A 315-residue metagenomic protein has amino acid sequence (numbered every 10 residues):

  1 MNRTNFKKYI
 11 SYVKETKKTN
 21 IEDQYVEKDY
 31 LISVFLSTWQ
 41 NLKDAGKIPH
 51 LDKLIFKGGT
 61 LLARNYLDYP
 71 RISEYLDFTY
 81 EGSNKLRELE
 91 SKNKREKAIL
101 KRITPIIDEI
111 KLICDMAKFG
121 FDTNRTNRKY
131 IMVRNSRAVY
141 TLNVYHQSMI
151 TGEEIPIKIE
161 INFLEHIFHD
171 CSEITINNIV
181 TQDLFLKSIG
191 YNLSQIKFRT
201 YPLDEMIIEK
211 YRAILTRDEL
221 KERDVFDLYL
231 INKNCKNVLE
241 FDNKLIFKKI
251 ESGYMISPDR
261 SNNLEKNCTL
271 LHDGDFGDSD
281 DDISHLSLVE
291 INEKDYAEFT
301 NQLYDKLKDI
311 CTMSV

Functional and structural regions predicted by a protein language model:
M1-L54, R64-E74, Y80-V315: Structured mid-to-C-terminal alpha-helical surface segments
F56-T60: Glycine-rich beta-strand-to-loop/alpha-helix junction loops that act as flexible
